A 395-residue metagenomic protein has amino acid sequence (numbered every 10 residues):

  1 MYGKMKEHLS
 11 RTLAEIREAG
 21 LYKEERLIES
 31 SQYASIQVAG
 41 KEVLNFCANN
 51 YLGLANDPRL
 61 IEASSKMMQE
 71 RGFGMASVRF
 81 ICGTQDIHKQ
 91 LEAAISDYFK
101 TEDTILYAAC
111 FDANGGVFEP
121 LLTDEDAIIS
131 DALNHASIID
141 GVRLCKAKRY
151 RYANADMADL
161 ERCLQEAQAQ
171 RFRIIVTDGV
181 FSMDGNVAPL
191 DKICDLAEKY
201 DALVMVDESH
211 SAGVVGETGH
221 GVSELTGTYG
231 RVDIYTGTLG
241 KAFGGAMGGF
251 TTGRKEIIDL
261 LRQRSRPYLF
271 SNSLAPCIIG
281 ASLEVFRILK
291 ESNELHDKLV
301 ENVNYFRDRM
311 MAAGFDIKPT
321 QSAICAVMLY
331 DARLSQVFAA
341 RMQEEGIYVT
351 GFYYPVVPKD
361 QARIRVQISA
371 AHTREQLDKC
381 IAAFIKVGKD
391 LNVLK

Functional and structural regions predicted by a protein language model:
K6-F73, A202: N-terminal "arm"/small-domain region of PLP-dependent enzymes with the aminotransferase-like
P58, E62-K66, E70, A93 (+3 more regions): PLP-dependent enzyme catalytic core of the Aspartate aminotransferase-like
V78-T84, E92-G116: Short loop-beta-helix segment that forms the pyridoxal 5′-phosphate
V117-A136: Conserved PLP-anchoring active-site segment centered on the Schiff-base-forming lysine
Y150, N154-V206: Active-site phosphate-binding strand-loop segment of PLP-dependent enzymes
T218, E224-L260: Active-site PLP attachment segment
F243-M310, F315-K318: PLP-dependent aminotransferase class I/II
D297-F306, M311-G346, V356, D360-Q361 (+1 more regions): Conserved PLP-binding catalytic core of the aspartate aminotransferase-like
